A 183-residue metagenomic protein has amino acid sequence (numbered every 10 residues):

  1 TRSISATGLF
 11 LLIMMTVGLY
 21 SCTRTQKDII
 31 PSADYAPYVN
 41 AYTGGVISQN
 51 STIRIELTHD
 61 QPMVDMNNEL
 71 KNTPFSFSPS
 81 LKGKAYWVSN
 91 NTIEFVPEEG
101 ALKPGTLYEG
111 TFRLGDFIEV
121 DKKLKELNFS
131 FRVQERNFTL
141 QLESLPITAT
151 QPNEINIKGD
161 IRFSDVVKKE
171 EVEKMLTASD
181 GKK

Functional and structural regions predicted by a protein language model:
T1-L9: Bacterial N-terminal signal peptides that target proteins for export
G8-G18: Bacterial N-terminal signal peptides
C22-K183: Acidic, low-complexity Ser/Thr/Gly/Pro-rich repeat segments typical of extracellular/periplasmic and surface-exposed
